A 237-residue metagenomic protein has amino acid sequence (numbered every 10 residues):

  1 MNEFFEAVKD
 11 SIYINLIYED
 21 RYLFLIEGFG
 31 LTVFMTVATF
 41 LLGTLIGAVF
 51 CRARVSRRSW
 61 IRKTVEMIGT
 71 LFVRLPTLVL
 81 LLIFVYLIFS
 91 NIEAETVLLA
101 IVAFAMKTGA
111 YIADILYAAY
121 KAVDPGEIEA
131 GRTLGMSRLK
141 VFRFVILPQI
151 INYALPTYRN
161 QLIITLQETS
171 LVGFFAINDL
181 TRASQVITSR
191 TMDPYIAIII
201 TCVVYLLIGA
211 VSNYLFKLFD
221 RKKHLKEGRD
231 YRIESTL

Functional and structural regions predicted by a protein language model:
M1-L237: Transmembrane alpha-helices and adjacent helix-loop boundaries
